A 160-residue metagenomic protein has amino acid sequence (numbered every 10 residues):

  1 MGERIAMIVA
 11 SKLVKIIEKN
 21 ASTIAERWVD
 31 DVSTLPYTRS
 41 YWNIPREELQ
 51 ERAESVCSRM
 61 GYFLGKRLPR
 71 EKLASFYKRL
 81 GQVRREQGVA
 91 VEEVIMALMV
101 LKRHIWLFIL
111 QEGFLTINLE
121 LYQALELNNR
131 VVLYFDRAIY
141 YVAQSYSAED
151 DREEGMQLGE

Functional and structural regions predicted by a protein language model:
G2-A6, K72-E160: Long, amphipathic alpha-helical coupling/dimerization segments that relay conformational signals between
G2-V91: N-terminal low-complexity or simple alpha-helical regulatory segments that function as activation/interaction modules
